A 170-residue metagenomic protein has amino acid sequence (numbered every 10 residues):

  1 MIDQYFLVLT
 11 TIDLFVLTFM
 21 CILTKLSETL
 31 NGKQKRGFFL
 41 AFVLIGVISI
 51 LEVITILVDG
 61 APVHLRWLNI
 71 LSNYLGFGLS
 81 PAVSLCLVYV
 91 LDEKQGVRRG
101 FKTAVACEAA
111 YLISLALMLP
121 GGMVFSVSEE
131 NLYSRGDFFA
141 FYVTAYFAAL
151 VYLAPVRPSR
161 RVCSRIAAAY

Functional and structural regions predicted by a protein language model:
M1, K102, S164-A169: Polar low-complexity intrinsically disordered regions
M1-D3, R66-G78, N131-T144: Short aromatic-rich membrane-water interface segments that cap or initiate transmembrane helices in multi-pass membrane
M1-F19, A140-A145: Hydrophobic transmembrane alpha-helical segments in integral membrane proteins
F6-T11, S27-E28, L132, A148-V151: A broadly tuned "polar low-complexity/structure-edge" signature
V8-T29, K33-L65, N69-L87, A104-G122 (+1 more regions): Hydrophobic alpha-helical transmembrane segments of multi-pass membrane proteins
F19-T24, L85-V90, V143-A167: Alpha-helical transmembrane segments in multipass membrane proteins, preferentially the mid-helix core
T29-L30, L57-H64, D92-R98, G122-E130 (+1 more regions): Transmembrane helix-loop junctions in multipass membrane proteins, especially transporters and channels
L85-Y89, K94-L150: Membrane-proximal helix-loop-helix units in multi-pass membrane proteins
